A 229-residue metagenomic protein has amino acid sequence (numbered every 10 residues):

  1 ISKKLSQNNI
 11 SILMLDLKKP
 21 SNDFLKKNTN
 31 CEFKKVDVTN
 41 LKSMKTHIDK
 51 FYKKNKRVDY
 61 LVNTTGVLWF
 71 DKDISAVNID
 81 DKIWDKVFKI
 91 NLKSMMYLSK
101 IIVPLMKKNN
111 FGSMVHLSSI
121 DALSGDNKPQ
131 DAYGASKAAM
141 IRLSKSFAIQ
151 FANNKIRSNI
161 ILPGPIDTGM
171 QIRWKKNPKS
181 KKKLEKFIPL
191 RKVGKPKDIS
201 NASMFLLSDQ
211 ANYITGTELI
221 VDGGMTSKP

Functional and structural regions predicted by a protein language model:
T65-K72, G224: Conserved NAD(P)H cofactor-binding loop of Rossmann-fold oxidoreductase domains
K72-A76, D80-D85, L184: Substrate-binding pocket helix/loop in short-chain dehydrogenase/reductase
S99, S136, S144: Active-site helix of classical SDR
P104, I149-Q150, N212: Alpha-helical segment proximal to the catalytic Tyr-Lys
S119: Residue(s) in the substrate-gating loop at a strand-loop-helix junction that position the organic substrate next
A152, R157, I214-G216: Short, small/polar-rich loop/turn modules that mediate ligand/substrate recognition or access, typified
M204, T215-P229: Short C-terminal tail/terminal secondary-structure segment of NAD(P)H-dependent dehydrogenase/reductase domains
